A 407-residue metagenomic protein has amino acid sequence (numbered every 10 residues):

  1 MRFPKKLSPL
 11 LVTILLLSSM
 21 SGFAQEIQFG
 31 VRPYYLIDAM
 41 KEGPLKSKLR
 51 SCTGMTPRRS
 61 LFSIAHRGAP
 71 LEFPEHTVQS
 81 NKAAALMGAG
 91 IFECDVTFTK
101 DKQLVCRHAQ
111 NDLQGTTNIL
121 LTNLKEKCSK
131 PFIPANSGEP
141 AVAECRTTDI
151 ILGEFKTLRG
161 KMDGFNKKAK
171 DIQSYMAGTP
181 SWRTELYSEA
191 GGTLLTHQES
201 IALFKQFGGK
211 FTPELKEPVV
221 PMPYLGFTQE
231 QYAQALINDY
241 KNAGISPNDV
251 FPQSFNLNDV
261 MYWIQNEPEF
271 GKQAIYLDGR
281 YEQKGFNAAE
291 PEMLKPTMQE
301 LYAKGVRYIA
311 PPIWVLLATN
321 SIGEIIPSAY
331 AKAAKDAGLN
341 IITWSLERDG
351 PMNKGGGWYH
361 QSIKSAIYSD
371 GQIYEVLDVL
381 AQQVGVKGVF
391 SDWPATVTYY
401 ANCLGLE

Functional and structural regions predicted by a protein language model:
M1-L10: Bacterial N-terminal signal peptides that target proteins for export
L11-L16: Hydrophobic helical h-region of N-terminal Sec-dependent signal peptides in bacterial secretory/periplasmic proteins
S19-S21: N-terminal signal peptide c-region/cleavage motif recognized by signal peptidases
A24-E407: Phosphate-group recognition and catalysis centered on beta-loop-alpha active-site segments
